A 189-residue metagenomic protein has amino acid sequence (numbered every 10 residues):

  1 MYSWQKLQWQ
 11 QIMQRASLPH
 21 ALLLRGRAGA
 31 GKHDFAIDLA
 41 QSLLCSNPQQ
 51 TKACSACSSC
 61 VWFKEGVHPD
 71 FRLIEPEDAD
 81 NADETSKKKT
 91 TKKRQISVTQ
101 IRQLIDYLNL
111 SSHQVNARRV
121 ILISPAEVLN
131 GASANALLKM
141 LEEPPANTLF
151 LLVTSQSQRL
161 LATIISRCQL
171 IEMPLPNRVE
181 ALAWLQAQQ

Functional and structural regions predicted by a protein language model:
M1-A132: Clamp-loader machinery-focused feature within the broader ASCE/P-loop NTPase space
L24, I123, L137-L138, T154: Hydrophobic residues in beta-strands of the RecA-like P-loop NTPase core, especially within AAA+ ATPase
N109-S112, N135-L152: Conserved catalytic/switch belt of AAA+ P-loop NTPases
Q114, E172-M173, Q188: Localized chelating/binding microdomains that coordinate divalent metal ions or stabilize phosphate-bearing
S124-A126, L152-S157, N177: A short beta-strand-to-loop transition that corresponds to the Sensor-1 phosphate-sensing loop of AAA+ P-loop ATPases
A132-L141, Q156-Q169: Short regulatory helix/loop adjacent to the ATP-binding pocket of P-loop NTPases
Q169-E180: Conserved AAA+ ATPase "SRH/arginine-finger" region at the nucleotide-binding site
L182-Q189: AAA+ P-loop NTPase domains with strong preference for DNA replication initiators and clamp-loader complexes
